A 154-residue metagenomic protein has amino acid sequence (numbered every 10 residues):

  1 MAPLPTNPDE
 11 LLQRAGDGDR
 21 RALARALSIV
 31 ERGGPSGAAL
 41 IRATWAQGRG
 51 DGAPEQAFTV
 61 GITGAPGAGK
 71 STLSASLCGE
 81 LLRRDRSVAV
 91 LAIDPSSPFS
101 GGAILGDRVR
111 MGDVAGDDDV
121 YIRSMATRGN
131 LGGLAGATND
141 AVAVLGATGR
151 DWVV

Functional and structural regions predicted by a protein language model:
N7-G18, A24-V60, A65-A68, S74-V154: Nucleotide-state-sensitive switch-loop elements of NTP-binding domains
